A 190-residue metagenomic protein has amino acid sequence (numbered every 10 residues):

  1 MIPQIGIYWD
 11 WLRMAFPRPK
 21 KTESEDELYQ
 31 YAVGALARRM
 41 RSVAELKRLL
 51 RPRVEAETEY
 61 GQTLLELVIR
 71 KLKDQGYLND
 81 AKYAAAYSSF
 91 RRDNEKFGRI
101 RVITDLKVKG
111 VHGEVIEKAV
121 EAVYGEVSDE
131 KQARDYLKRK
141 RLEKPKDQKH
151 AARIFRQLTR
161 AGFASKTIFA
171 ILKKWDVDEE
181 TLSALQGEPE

Functional and structural regions predicted by a protein language model:
I2-E190: An alpha-helical, amphipathic repeat domain used for nucleic-acid recognition, typified by the mTERF helical solenoid
